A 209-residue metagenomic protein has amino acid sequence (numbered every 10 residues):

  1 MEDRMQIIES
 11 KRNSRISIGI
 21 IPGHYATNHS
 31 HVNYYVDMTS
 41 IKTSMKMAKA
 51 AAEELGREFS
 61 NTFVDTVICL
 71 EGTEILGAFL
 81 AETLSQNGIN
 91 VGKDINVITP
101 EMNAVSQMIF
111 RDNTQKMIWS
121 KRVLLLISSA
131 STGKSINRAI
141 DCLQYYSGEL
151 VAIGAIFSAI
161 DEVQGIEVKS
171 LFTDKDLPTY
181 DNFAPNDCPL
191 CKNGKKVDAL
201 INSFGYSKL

Functional and structural regions predicted by a protein language model:
M1-F63, S203-L209: Active-site-facing substrate-recognition patch
E2-S10, I140-L209: PRPP-dependent phosphoribosyltransferase catalytic core
I16, G23-H24, T114-K116, Y180: Short secondary-structure boundary/capping segments
R57, E82, Q86, D141 (+1 more regions): Short, well-ordered alpha-helices that flank and scaffold nucleotide-derived cofactor binding pockets
T62-G72: Short glycine-rich phosphate-binding loop at a beta-alpha junction
D65, K121, V151: Conserved acidic residues
C69, L125-L126: Hydrophobic Val/Ile/Leu positions in short beta-strands of Rossmann-like dinucleotide-binding domains
E74-L124, S131-S135, P185: Short, glycine/charge-rich flexible loops or terminal/linker lids adjacent to PRPP-binding catalytic cores
